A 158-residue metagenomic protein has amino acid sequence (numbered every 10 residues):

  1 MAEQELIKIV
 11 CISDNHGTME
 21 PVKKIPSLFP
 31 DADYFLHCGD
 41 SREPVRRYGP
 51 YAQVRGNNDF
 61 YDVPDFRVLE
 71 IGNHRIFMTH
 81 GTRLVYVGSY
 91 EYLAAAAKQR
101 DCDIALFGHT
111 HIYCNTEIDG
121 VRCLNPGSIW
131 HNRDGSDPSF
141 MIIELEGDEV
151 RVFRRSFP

Functional and structural regions predicted by a protein language model:
M1-G49, D59, P64-D65, S136-S139 (+1 more regions): N-terminal active-site segment of His-dependent metallophosphoesterases
A2-L6, K23, V63-D65, E70-G72 (+2 more regions): Binuclear metal-dependent phosphoesterase catalytic core
C11-S13, Y34-D40, A52-N57, F77-H80 (+2 more regions): Active-site neighborhood of phospho(di)ester-bond hydrolases with catalytic His/Asp-centered motifs
D14-K23, G49, R83-Y92, F153-S156: Short N-terminal helix-initiation segments at or just after the protein's N-terminus
G17, E43, R83, I112 (+1 more regions): Short active-site segment of divalent metal-dependent hydrolases/proteases that encodes the spacing between
R47-P50, G72, D119: Short, structured coil segments at secondary-structure junctions
A52, Y86-G147: Conserved beta-sheet core of the metallophosphoesterase superfamily
A52-Y92, R100: Helix-adjacent hinge/juxtasegments
